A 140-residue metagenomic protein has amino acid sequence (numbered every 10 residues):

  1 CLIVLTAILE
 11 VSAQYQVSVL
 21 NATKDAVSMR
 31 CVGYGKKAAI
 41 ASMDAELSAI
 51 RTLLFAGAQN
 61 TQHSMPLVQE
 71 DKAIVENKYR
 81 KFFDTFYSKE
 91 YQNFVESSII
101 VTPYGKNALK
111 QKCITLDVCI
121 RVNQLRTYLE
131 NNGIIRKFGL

Functional and structural regions predicted by a protein language model:
V11-L140: Domain-level marker for long, solvent-exposed, non-transmembrane regions
